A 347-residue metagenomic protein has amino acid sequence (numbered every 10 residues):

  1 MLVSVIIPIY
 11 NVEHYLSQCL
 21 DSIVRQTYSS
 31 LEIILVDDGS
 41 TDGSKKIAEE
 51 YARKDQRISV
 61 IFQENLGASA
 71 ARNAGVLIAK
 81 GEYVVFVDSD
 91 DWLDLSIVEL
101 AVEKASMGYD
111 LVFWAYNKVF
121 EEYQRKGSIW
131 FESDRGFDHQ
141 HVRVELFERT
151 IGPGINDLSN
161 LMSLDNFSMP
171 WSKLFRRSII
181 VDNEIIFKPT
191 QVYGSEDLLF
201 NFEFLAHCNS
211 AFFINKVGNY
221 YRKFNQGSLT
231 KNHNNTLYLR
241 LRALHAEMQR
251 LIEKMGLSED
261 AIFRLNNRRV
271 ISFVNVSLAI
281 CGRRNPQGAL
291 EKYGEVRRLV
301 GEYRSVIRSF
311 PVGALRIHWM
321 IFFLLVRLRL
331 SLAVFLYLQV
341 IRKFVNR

Functional and structural regions predicted by a protein language model:
L2-S4, S22, E32, L199: Cell-envelope/extracellular polymer assembly enzymes that use nucleotide-activated donors
N11-R25: Short, well-formed alpha-helical segments that are part of the catalytic scaffolds of diverse glycosyltransferases
S22, S29, D37-K46, D88: A conserved acidic beta->alpha catalytic loop
Q63-A79: Glycine-rich, basic loop-to-helix element that forms the pyrophosphate-binding segment of sugar-nucleotide handling
A68, S89-F212, N219-T236: Donor-binding/catalytic cores of nucleotide-activated saccharide and glycerol-phosphate transferases/polymerases
V84: Short aromatic/hydrophobic "clamp" motif used to bind/position activated sugar donors
Y109, R250, C281-R347: Membrane-interface aromatic/basic loop that binds lipid-linked glycans or pyrophosphate carriers, typified by
K216-N225, K231-E259, V274-R304: Catalytic core of nucleotide-sugar-dependent glycosyltransferases
